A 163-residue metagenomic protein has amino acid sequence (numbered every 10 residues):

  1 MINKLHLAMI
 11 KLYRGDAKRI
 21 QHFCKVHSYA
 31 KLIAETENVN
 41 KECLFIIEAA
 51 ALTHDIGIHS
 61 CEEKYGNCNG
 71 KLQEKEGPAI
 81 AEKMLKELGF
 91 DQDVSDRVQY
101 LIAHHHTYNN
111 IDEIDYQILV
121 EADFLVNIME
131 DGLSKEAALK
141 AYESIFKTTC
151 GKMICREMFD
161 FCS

Functional and structural regions predicted by a protein language model:
I2-K25, G57-N67: Active-site flanking loop/helix segments enriched in acidic
N3, H27-S28, P78-I80, D96: A generic alpha-helix surface/boundary motif
K11-N40, T53, F90, H105-S163: Divalent metal-dependent phosphate-bond-processing catalytic cores, especially two-metal-ion Mg2+/Mn2+ enzymes that act
V26, K71-E87: An active-site-proximal "capping" alpha-helix that borders the catalytic cofactor pocket
L44-G66, G77, Q99-H106, D123: His-Asp-centered metal-binding catalytic motifs of divalent-metal-dependent phosphohydrolases/nucleases
